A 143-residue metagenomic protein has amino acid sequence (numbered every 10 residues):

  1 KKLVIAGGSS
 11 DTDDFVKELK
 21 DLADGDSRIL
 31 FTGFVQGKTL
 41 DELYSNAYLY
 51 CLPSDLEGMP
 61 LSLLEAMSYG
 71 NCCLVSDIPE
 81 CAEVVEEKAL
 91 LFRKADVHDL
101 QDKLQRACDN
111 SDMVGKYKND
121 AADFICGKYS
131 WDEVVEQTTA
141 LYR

Functional and structural regions predicted by a protein language model:
V16-V35: Nucleotide-activated donor-binding/catalytic signature segment of Leloir-type glycosyltransferases, i.e., the conserved
F34-V35, E42-A47: Short alpha-helical donor nucleotide-sugar binding micro-motif in glycosyltransferases
Y50-C51: A short hydrophobic beta-strand element within the catalytic core of glycosyltransferases that build diverse glycans
D55: Aromatic "clamp/platform" in nucleotide-sugar-dependent glycosyltransferases that forms part of the donor/acceptor
C72-V75: Short hydrophobic beta-strand element within catalytic cores of glycosyltransferases and related nucleotide-activated
I78-L91: Short acidic/histidine- and often glycine-rich active-site loop of Leloir-type glycosyltransferases that engages
L90-V97, R106-D112: Conserved acidic donor-binding segment of nucleotide-sugar-dependent glycosyltransferases
R106, M113-G127, Q137-A140: A short, well-ordered alpha-helix in the C-terminal region of glycosyltransferases
